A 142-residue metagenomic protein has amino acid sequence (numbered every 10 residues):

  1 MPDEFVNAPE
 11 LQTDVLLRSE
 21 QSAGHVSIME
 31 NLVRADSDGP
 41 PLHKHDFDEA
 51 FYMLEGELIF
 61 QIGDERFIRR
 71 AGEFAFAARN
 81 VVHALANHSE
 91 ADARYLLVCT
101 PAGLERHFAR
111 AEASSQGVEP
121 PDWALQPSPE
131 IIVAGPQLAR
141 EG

Functional and structural regions predicted by a protein language model:
E4-L42, F47: A short glycine-rich, His/Asp/Glu-containing loop-to-beta-strand
S22-G24, R34-S37, E57-I59, V82 (+1 more regions): Short, charged/polar surface micro-motifs in flexible loops or helix N-caps
S27, H88-G142: Double-stranded beta-helix
E30-A35, K44-Q61, V98: Short, conserved beta-strand element in jelly-roll/cupin
A50, E57-I59, R66, V82 (+1 more regions): Structural motif
Q61, A86-H88: A generic structural motif
D64-V82: Short acidic-glycine-tyrosine-enriched beta hairpin
